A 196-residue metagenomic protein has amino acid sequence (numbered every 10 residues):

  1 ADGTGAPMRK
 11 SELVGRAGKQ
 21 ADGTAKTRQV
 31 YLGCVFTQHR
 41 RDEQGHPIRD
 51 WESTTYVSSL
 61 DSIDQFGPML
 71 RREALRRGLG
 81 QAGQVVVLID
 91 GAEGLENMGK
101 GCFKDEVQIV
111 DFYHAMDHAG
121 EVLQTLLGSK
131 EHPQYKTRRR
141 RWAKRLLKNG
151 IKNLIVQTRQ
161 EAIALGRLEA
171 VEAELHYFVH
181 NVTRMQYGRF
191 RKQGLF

Functional and structural regions predicted by a protein language model:
A1-F196: Catalytic center-proximal scaffold of phosphoryl-transfer enzymes
